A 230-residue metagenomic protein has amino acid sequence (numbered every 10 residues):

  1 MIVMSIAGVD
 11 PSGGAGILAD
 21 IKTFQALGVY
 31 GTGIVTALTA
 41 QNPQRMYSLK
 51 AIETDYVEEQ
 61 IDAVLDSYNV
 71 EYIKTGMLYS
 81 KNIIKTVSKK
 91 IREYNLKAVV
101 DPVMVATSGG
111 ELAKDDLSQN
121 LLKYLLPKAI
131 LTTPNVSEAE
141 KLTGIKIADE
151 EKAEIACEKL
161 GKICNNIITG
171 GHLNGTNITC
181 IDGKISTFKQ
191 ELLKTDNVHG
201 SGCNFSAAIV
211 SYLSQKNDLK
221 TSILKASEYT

Functional and structural regions predicted by a protein language model:
I2-S5, I17, I21-T107: Conserved N-terminal subdomain of the carbohydrate kinase-like
I6, L27, V64-Y68, Y94 (+6 more regions): Change "in soluble alpha/beta enzymes" to "in soluble alpha/beta proteins
I6-Q25, N197-F205: Glycine/serine-rich anion-binding loops at beta->alpha junctions that coordinate negatively charged ligand groups
V9, T75-G76, G110, T169 (+1 more regions): Glycine- and other small-residue-rich loops at beta-strand/loop junctions that grip anionic moieties
R45-I52, G110-D115, G144-A148: Short glycine-enriched, charge-decorated loop/helix-capping segments at active-site entrances that position
D101-A113, L117, L121: Rossmann-like NAD(P)(H) cofactor-binding subdomain of soluble oxidoreductases
K114-I185, K220: Conserved phosphate/ATP/ADP-binding segment of small-molecule kinases
N165-N166, G170-T230: Conserved phosphate-binding/catalytic region of the ribokinase-like
